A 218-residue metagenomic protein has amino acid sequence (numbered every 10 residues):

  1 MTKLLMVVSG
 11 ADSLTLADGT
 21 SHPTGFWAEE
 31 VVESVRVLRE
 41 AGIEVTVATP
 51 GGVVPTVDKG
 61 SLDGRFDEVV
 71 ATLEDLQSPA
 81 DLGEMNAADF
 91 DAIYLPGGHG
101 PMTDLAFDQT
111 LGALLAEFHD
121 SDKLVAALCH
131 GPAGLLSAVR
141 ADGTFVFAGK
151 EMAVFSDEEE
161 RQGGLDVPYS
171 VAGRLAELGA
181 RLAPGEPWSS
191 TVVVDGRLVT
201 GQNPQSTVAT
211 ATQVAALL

Functional and structural regions predicted by a protein language model:
M1-S121, G134-L218: Extended, subdomain-level signal for the structured scaffold at the beginning of enzyme domains
V125-A126: Conserved, well-structured core segments that form or line functional sites
C129: Alpha-helical segment proximal to the catalytic Tyr-Lys
